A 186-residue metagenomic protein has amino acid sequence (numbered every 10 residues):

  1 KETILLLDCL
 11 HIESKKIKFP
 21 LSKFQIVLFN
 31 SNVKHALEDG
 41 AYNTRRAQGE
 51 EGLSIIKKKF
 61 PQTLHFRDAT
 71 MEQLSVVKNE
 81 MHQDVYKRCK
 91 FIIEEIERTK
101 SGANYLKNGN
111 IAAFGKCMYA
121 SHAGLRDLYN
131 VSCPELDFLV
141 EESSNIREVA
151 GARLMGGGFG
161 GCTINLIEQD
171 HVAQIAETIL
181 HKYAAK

Functional and structural regions predicted by a protein language model:
E2-G151, N165-K186: C-terminal nucleotide
G161-T163: Structural motif
